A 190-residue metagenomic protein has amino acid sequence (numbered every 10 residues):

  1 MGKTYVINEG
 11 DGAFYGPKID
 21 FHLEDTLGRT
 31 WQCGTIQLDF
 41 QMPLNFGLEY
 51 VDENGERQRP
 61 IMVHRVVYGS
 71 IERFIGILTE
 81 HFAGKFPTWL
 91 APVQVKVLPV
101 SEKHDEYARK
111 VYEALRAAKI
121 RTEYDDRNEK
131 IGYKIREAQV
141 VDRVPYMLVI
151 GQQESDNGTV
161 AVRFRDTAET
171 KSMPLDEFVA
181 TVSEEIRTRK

Functional and structural regions predicted by a protein language model:
M1-K190: NTP/phosphate- and nucleic-acid-binding module
